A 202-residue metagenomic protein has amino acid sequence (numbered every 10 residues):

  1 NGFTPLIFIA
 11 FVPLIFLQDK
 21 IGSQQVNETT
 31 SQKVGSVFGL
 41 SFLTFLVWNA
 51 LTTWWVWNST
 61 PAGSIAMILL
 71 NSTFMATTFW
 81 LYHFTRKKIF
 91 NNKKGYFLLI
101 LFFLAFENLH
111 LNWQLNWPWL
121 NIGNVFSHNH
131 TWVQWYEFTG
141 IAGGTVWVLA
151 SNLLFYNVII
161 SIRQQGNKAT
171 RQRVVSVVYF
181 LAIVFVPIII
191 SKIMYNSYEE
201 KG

Functional and structural regions predicted by a protein language model:
N1-K201: Membrane-embedded alpha-helical bundles of multi-pass enzymes that act on lipidic or dolichyl-linked glycan substrates
